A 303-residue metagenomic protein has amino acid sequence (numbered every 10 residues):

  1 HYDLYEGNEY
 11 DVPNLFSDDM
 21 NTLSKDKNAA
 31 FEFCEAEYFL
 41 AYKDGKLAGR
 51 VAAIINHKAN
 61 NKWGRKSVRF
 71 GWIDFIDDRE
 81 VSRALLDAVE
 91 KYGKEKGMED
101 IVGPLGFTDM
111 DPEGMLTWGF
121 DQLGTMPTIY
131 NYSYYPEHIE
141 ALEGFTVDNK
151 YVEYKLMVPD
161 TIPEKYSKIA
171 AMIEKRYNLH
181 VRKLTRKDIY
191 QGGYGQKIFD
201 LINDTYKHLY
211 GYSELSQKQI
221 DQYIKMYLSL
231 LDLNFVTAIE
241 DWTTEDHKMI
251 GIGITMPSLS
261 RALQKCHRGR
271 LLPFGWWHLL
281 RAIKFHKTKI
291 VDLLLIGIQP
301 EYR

Functional and structural regions predicted by a protein language model:
Y2-D44, V51-K62, K183-I298: A conserved beta-strand-loop-helix scaffold within acyl/acetyltransferase catalytic domains
L4, A29-E35, A41-G49, F75-V81 (+1 more regions): Short, solvent-exposed loop/edge-beta patches enriched in aromatic
A36, S67, N149-E153, L293: Extracellular structured ligand-interaction cores
I54-K58, I73-F75, G106-T108, P159 (+1 more regions): An acidic- and aromatic-residue-enriched active-site/binding cleft used to recognize and process polar
K62-G144, R270-R303: Acyl-donor binding region in acyl/amide transferases
E99-G106, V147-K155, A238: A structural signal for short, well-ordered beta-strand segments and their strand-loop junctions that often border
F107-M115, M157, S258-Q264: Flexible glycine/acidic-rich beta-alpha junction loops that bind and position SAM and/or redox cofactors in anaerobic
I129-G211: Acyltransferase donor/substrate-recognition loop-hinge adjacent to the catalytic core
